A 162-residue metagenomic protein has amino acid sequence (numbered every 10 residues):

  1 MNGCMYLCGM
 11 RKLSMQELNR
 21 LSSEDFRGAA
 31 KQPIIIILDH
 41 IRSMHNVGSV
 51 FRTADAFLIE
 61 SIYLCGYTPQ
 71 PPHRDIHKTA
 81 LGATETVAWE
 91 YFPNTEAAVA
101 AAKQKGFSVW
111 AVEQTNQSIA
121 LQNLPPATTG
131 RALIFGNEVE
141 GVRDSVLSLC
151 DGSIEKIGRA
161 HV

Functional and structural regions predicted by a protein language model:
M1-R159: Post-transcriptional modification and biogenesis factors for structured RNAs of the translation apparatus
